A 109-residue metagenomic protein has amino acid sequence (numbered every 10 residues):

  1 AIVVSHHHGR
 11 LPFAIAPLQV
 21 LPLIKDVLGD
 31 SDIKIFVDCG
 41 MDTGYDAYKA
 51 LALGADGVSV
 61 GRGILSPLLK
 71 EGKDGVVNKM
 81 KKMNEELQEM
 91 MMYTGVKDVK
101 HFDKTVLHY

Functional and structural regions predicted by a protein language model:
A1-H6, G57-G61: Short hydrophobic/aromatic-enriched beta-strand-loop microsegments
S5-L11, L23, S31: Active-site entrance/lid segments in N-terminal catalytic domains of soluble metabolic enzymes
H8-A14, T43, S66: Short, small-residue-enriched loops and turns at beta-alpha junctions that line or gate enzyme active sites
Q19-D38, D42-Y109: Alpha/beta catalytic cores of nucleotide-metabolism and tRNA/nucleoside-modifying enzymes
